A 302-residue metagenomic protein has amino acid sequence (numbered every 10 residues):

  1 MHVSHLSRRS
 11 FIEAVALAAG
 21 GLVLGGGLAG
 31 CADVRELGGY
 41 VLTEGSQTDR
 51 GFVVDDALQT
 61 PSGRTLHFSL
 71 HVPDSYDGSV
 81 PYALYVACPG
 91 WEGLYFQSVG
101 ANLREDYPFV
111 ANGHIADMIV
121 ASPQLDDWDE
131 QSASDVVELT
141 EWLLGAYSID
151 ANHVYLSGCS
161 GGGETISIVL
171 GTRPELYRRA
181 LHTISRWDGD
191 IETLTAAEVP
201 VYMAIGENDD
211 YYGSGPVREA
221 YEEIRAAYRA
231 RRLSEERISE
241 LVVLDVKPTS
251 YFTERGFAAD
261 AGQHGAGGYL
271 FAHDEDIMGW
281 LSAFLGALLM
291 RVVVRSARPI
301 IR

Functional and structural regions predicted by a protein language model:
M1-S7, A14-G26: N-terminal secretory signal peptides
C31-Y82, C159, E164, I168-T172 (+2 more regions): A domain-start/cap signature at the N-terminus of enzymes
V80-L84, A116-I119, D150-H153, E175-R179 (+1 more regions): Loop/turn elements at helix/coil->beta-strand transitions in domains of secreted/extracellular proteins
L84, C88-S134: Active-site machinery of serine-nucleophile hydrolases
E130-S160: Gly/Ser-rich "nucleophile elbow"/oxyanion-hole loop immediately N-terminal to the catalytic nucleophile in hydrolases
H153-T195: Primarily recognizes the serine-hydrolase "nucleophile elbow" in alpha/beta-hydrolase and SGNH/GDSL folds
R179-A258: The feature captures the conserved acid-bearing segment of alpha/beta-hydrolase catalytic domains
R229-R302: C-terminal catalytic histidine-bearing segment of alpha/beta-hydrolase fold enzymes
